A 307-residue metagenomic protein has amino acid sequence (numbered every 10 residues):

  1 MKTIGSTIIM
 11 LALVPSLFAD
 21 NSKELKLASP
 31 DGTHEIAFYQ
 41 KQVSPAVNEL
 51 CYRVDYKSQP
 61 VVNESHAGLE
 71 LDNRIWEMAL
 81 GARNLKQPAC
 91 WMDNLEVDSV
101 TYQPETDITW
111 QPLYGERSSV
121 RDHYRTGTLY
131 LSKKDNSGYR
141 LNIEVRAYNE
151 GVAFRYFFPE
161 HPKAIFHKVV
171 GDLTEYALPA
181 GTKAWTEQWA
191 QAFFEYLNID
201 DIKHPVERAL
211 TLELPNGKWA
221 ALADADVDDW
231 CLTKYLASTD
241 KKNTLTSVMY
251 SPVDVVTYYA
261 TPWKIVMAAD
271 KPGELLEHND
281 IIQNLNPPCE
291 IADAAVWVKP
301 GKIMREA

Functional and structural regions predicted by a protein language model:
S6-S16: Bacterial N-terminal signal peptides
S16, C289-A295: A short, compositionally biased domain-edge/stem linker segment
S22-E290: N-terminal accessory beta-strand-rich subdomains and adjacent acidic, glycine-rich linkers that precede catalytic cores
I281, A295-W297: Acidic/glycine-rich phosphate/pyrophosphate-binding loops and surrounding catalytic core that coordinate Mg2+
V298-A307: Glycan-processing catalytic domains of CAZymes
